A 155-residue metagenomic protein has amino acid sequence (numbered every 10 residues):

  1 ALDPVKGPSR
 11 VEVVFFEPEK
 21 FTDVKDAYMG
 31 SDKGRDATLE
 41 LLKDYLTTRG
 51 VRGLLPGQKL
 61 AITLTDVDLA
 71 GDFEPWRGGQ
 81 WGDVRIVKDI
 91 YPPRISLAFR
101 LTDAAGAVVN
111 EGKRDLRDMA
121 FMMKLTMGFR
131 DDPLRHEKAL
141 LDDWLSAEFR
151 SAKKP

Functional and structural regions predicted by a protein language model:
A1-E40, Q58: A structural "domain/chain start" motif
V5, R52-L60, R100-E111: A short, structured loop/turn motif at beta-sheet edges
F15-E19, L64-D68, L101-D103, K113-D118: A mature extracytoplasmic/lumenal domain signature
Y28-M29, V109-D143: Short secondary-structure boundary motifs at beta->alpha junctions and helix caps
D32-L41, D89-I90, D131-A139: Soluble non-cytosolic domains of exported or imported proteins
L39-R49, R77-I86: N-terminal post-signal-peptidase region of extra-cytosolic proteins
L42-L54, G71, W144-K153: Sec/Tat-exported extracytoplasmic proteins
L64-T102: Surface-exposed short loop/turn segments
